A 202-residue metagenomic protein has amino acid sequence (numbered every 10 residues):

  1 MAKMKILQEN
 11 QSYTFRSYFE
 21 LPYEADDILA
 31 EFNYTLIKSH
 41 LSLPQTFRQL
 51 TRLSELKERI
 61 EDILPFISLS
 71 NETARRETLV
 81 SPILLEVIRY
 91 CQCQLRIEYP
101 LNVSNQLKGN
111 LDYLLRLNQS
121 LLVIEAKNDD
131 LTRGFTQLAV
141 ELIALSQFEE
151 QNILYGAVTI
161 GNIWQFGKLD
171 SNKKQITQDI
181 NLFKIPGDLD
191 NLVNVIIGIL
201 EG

Functional and structural regions predicted by a protein language model:
M1-T78: Charged, often low-complexity linker/regulatory segments
K5, T159, I163-G202: Short terminal or interdomain "cap/linker" segment that borders an active site or interface and mediates
L53-F66, L117-I124, V195, L200-G202: Short amphipathic alpha-helical segments and their helix-coil junctions
L69-S70, A74, T78-L101: An alpha-helical interface "stripe"
L79, Y113-N128, E141: Conserved catalytic cores of phosphodiester-cleaving nucleases, focusing on short active-site segments
V80-L84, L138-L145: Buried hydrophobic packing segments
C93-N118: Active-site metal-binding core of divalent-cation-utilizing nuclease and nuclease-like domains
K127-F135, I143-T177: Nucleic-acid nuclease catalytic cores
